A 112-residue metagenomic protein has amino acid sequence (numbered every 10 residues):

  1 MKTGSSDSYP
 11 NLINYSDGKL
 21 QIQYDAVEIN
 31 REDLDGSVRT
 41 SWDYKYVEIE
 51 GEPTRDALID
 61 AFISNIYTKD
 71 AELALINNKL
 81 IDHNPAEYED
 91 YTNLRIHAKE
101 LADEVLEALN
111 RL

Functional and structural regions predicted by a protein language model:
K2-L112: A preference for well-ordered globular domain cores that mediate specific macromolecular interactions or catalysis
